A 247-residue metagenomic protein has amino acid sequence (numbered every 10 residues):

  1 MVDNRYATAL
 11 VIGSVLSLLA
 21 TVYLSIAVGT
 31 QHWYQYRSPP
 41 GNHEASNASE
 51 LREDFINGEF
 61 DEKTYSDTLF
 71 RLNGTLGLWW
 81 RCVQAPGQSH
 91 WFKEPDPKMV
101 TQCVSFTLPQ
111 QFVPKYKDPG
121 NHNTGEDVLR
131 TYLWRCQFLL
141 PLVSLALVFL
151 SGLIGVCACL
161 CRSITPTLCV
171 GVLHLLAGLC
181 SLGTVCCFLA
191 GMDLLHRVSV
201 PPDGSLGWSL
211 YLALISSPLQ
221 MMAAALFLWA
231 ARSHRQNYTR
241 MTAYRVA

Functional and structural regions predicted by a protein language model:
M1-R71, S205, M222-A247: Intrinsically disordered terminal tails
M1-Y6, P119-F138, V198-Y211: Juxtamembrane membrane-interface segments at transmembrane-helix boundaries in membrane proteins
V2-Y36, W134-G191, A213-S216, Q220-A230: Signature of small four-pass
Q31-R135: A surface-exposed beta-alpha-beta supersecondary segment
N42, G120, C157, T167-V170 (+4 more regions): Flexible domain-boundary/linker segments
E44-S46, V100-Q102, H122, C159 (+4 more regions): Short, low-complexity, polar/charged sequence segments that are solvent-exposed and flexible
E50-R52, F106-P109, T165, S181 (+1 more regions): Glycine-rich loops and low-complexity Gly/Arg-rich segments that provide flexible linkers or classic glycine-based
L194-L195: Alpha-helical transmembrane segments of secretory-pathway, organelle, and plasma-membrane proteins
